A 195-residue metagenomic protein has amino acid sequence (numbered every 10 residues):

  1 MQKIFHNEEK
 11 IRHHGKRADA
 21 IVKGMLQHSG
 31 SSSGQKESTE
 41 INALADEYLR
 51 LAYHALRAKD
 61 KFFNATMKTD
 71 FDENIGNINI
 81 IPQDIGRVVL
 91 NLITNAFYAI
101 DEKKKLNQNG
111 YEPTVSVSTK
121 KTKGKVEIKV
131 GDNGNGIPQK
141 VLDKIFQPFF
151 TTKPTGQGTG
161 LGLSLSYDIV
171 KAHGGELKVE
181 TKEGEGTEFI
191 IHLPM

Functional and structural regions predicted by a protein language model:
M1-K16, K36, L56-F63, K105-G110: Histidine phosphotransfer helical core of two-component systems
I41, G136-K144, G158: Short helix N-cap motif at coil->helix boundaries in the Bergerat
F62-G76: Conserved catalytic submotifs in the C-terminal HATPase_c
L106-I128: Short beta-strand-loop-beta element adjacent to the nucleotide/active-site pocket used for signaling
D132: Acidic ATP/Mg2+-coordinating residue in the GHKL
L142, G162-S166: Short alpha-helical Gxxx[C/S/T] motif in the catalytic ATP-binding
